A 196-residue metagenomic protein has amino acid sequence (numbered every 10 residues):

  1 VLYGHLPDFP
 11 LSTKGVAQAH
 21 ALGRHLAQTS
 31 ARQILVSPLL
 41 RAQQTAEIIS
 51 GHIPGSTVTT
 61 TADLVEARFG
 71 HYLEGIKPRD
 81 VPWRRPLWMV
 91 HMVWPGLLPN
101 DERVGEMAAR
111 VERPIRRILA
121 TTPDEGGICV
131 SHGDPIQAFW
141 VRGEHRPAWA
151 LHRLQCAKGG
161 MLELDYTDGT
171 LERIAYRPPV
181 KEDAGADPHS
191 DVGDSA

Functional and structural regions predicted by a protein language model:
V1-A31, E47, G51, G55 (+1 more regions): An N-terminal RHG(E/S)-centered segment typical of histidine phosphatases
H20-A27, A108, E112-A120: Generic structural signal for well-ordered alpha-helical scaffold segments
A21-M89: Phosphate-coordination/substrate-recognition cap region in phosphate-metabolizing enzymes
V36-S37, A109, V130-S131: Short beta-strand scaffold positions
I48, A138-R142: Active-site signature of alpha/beta-hydrolase-fold catalytic machinery across serine- and Asp/Cys-nucleophile hydrolases
G55, T59, A67-R79, A120-G126 (+1 more regions): Acidic, low-complexity terminal tails and accessory targeting/binding regions of phosphate-metabolizing enzymes
R85-E106: Short glycine/proline- and acidic residue-enriched helix-loop micro-motifs that form flexible lids or anion-recognition
E125-G133: Generic beta-sheet signal
